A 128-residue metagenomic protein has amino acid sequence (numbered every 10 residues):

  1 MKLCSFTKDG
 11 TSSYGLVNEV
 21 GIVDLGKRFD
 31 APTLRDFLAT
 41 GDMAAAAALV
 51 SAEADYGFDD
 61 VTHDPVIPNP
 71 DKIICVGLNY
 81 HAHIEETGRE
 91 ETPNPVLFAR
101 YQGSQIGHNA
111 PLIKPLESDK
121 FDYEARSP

Functional and structural regions predicted by a protein language model:
M1-P95: N-terminal non-catalytic cap/leader segment that marks the start of a structured domain
P70-P128: Glycine-enriched loop-and-adjacent helix/strand subsegments that border the catalytic/binding cleft of enzyme cores
